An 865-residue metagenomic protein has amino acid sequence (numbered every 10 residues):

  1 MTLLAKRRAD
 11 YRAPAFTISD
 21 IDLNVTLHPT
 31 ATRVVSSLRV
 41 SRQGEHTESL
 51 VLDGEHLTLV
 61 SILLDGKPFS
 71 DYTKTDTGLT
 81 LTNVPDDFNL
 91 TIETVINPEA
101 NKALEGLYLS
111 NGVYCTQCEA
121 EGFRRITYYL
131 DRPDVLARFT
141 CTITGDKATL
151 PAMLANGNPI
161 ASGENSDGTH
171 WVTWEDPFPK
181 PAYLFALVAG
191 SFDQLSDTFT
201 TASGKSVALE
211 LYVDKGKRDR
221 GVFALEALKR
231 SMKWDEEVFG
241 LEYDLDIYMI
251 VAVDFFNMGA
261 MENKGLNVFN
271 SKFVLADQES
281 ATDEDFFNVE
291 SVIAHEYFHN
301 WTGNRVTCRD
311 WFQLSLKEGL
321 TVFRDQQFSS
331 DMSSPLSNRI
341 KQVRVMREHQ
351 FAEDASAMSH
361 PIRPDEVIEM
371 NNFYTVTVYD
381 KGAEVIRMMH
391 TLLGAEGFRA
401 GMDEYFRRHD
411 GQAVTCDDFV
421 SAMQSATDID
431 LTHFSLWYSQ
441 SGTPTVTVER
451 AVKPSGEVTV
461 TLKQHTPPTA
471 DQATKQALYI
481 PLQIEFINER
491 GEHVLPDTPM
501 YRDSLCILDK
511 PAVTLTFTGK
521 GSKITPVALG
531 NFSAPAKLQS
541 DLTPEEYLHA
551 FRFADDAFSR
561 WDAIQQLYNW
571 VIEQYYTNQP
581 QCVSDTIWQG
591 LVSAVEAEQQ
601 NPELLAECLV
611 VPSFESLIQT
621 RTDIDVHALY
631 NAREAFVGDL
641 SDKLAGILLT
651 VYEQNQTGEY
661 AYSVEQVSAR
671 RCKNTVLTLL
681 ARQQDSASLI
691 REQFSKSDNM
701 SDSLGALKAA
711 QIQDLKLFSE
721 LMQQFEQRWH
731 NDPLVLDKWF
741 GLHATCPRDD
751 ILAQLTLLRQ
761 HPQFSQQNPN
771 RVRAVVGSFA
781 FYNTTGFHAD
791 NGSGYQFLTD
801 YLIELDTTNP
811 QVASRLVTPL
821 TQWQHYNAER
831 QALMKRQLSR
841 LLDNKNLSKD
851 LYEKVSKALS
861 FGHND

Functional and structural regions predicted by a protein language model:
M1-R33, Y108-Q117, Y129, P133 (+1 more regions): N-terminal, polar/Ser/Thr-rich
L38-H56, Y128-D131, A137-D146, D417 (+1 more regions): Surface-exposed beta-strand/loop patches in extracellular or lumenal glycoproteins
Q43-E45, S49-L50, G54-S110, D131 (+2 more regions): A surface-exposed beta-strand-loop module
T58-L64, D430-H433, S441-A528, S641 (+1 more regions): Beta-strand-rich binding/interaction modules
K67, W174, S203-L462: Hydrophobic alpha-helical and helix-loop surface patches within well-folded domains that function as non-catalytic
E93-S196, F434, D556-W561: Extended, low-hydrophobicity, Ser/Thr/Pro/Gly-biased non-transmembrane segments
I96-A103, P467-P468, F532-L538: Short acidic/polar inter-strand loop motif in beta-rich domains
E348, T375, T518-D865: Long, ordered, helix-rich scaffold segments
